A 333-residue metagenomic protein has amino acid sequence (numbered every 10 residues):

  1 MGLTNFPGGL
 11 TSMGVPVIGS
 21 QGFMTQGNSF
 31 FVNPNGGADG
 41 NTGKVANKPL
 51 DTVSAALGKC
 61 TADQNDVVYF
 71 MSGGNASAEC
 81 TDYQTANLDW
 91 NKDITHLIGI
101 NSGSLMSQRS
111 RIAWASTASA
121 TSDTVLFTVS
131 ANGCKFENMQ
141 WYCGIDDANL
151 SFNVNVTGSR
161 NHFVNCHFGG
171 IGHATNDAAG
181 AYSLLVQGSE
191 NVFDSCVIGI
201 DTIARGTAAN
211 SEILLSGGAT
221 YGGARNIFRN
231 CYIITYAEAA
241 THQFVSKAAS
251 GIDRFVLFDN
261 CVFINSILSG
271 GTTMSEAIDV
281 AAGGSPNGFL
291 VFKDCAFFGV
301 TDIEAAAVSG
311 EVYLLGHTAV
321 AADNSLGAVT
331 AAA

Functional and structural regions predicted by a protein language model:
M1, P7, S12-M13, I18 (+19 more regions): Surface-exposed or flexible loop/turn and strand-edge residues in extracellular/cell-surface modules
G2-A55, S72-G74, V262, T318-A322 (+1 more regions): Right-handed parallel beta-helix/beta-solenoid
N5-F6, S12, V32, F70 (+17 more regions): Extracellular beta-strand solenoids
D39-N41, A76-D82, A118-L126, N176-A181 (+1 more regions): Surface-exposed ligand/attachment interfaces on beta-rich extracellular proteins
S54, A62-H96, I100-T117, W141: N-terminal extracellular ligand-recognition/capping segment immediately after the signal peptide
V67, T124-L126, G133, D147-N153 (+6 more regions): Structural detector of coil-to-beta-strand junctions
D93-N149, G172, D201-T202: Right-handed parallel beta-helix/beta-spiral solenoid domain characteristic of secreted/periplasmic
I98-G99, N132-C143, S159-G172, Q187-T202 (+6 more regions): Right-handed parallel beta-helix
